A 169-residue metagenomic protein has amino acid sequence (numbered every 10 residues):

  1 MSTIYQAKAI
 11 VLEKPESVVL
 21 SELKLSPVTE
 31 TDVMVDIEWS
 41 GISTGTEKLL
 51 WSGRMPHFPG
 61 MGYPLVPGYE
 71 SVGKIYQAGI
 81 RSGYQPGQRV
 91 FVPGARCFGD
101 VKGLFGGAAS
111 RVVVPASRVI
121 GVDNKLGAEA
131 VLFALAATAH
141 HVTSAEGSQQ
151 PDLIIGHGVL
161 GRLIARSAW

Functional and structural regions predicted by a protein language model:
T3-A9: Short structural boundary motif marking the start of a folded domain
K8, D32-M34, Q150-P151: Residues that mark the start of a beta-strand
K14-E16, T29: Residue-level recognition of beta-strand termini and adjacent short loop/turns
L25-I42, R54-R96, K125: Glycine-rich beta-strand-centered segment in the early N-terminal region that forms part of a ligand/cofactor-binding
T44-W51: Cytochrome P450 core scaffold surrounding the K-helix E-X-X-R motif and the conserved "meander" helix-loop region
V90-I155: NAD(P)H dinucleotide-binding glycine-rich loop of Rossmann-like/cofactor-binding domains, especially the beta1-alpha1
T138, L160, A168: Hydrophobic/small residue at the entry helix of a nucleotide-binding pocket
